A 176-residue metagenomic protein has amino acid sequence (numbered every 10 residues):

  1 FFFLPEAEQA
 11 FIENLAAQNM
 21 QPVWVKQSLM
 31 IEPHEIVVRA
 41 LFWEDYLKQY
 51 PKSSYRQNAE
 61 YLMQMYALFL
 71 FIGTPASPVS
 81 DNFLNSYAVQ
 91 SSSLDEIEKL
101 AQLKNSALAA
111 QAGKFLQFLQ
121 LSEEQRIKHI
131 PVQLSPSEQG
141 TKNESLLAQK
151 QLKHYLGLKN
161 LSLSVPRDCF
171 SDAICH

Functional and structural regions predicted by a protein language model:
F1-R56: Acidic/His-rich structured neighborhood in mature extracellular/periplasmic domains
S28-I31, N58-V89: Alpha-helical adaptor scaffolds
I36-E44, A76-L100, Q133: Alpha-helical repeat scaffolds
Y46-N58, K99-A110: Short solvent-exposed coil/turn linkers within tandem alpha-helical repeat scaffolds
K48-P51, N58-M63, A76, A148 (+2 more regions): A broad "ordered helical/assembly scaffold" signature
V89-H176: Hydrophilic extracytoplasmic domains
